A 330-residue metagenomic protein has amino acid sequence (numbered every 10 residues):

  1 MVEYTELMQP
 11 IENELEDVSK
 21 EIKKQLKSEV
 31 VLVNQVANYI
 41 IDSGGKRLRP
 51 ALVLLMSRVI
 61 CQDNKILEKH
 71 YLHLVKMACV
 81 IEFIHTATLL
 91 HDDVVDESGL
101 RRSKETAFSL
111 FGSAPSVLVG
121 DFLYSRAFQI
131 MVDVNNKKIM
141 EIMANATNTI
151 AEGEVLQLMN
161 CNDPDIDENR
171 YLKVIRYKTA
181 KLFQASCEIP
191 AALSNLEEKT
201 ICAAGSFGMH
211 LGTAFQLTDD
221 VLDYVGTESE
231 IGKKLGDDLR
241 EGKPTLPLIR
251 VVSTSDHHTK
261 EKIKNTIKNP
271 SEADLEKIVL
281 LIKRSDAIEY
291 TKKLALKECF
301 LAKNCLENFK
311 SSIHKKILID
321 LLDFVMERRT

Functional and structural regions predicted by a protein language model:
M1-T330: All-alpha prenyltransferase/terpene-synthase fold signal
